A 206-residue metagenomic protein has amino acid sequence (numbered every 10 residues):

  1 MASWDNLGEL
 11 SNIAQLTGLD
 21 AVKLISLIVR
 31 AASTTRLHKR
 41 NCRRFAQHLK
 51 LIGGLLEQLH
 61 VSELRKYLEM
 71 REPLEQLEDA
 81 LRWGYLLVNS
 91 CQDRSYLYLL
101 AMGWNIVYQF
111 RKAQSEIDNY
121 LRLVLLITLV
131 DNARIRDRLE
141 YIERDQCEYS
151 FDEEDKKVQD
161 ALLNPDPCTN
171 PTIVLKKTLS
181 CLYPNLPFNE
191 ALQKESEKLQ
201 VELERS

Functional and structural regions predicted by a protein language model:
M1-K66, L99-M102, K112, Y120-I142 (+1 more regions): N-terminal amphipathic alpha-helical segments
R71-E204: Alpha-helical bundle protein-protein interaction modules that mediate dimerization/oligomerization and scaffolding
